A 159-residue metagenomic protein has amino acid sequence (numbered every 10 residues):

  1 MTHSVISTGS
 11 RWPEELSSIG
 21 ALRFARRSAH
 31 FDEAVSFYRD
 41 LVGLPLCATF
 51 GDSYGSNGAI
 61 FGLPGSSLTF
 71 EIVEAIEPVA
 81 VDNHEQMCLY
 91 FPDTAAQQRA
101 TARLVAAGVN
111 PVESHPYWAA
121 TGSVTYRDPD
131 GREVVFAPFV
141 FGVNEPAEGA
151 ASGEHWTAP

Functional and structural regions predicted by a protein language model:
M1-S17, T101-P159: Vicinal oxygen chelate
E15-S18, A25-T69: Core segments of cupin and vicinal oxygen chelate
G20-A29, A59-P64, P78-R103, G122-R127 (+1 more regions): Vicinal oxygen chelate
G51, F91, P138: Residues that line or immediately flank small-molecule/substrate-binding pockets and catalytic motifs
G51-Y54, P78-V79, H115-A119: A short beta-turn/loop motif at secondary-structure boundaries
T69-E71, E133: Short hydrophobic-acidic sequence motifs that mark active-site Asp/Glu residues
V73-I76, F139-F141: Acetyl-CoA-dependent GNAT
